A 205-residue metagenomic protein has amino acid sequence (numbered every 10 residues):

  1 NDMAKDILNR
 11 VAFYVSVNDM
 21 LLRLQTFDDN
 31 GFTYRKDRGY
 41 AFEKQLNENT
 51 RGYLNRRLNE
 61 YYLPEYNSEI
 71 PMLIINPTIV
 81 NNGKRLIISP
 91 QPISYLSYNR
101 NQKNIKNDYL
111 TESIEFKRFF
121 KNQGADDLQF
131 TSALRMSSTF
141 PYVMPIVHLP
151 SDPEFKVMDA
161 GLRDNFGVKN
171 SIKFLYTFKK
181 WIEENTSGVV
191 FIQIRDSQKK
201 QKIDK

Functional and structural regions predicted by a protein language model:
N1-K205: Catalytic domains of lipid- and phosphate-ester/thioester hydrolases
